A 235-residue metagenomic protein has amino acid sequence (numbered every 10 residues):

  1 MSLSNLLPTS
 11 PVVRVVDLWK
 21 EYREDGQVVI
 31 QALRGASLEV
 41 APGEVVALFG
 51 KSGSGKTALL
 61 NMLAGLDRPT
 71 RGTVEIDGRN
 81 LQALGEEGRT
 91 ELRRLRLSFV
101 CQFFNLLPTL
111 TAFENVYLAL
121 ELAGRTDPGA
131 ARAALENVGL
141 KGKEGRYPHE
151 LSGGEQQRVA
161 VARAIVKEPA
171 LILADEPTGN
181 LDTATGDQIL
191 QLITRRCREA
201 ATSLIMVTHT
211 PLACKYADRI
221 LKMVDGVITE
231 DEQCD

Functional and structural regions predicted by a protein language model:
M1-E21, T229-D235: ABC-family P-loop ATPase nucleotide-binding domain
V12-M223: ABC family nucleotide-binding domain
I220-E232: H-loop (His-switch) and adjacent beta-strand-loop-beta switch element of ABC-type ATPase nucleotide-binding domains
